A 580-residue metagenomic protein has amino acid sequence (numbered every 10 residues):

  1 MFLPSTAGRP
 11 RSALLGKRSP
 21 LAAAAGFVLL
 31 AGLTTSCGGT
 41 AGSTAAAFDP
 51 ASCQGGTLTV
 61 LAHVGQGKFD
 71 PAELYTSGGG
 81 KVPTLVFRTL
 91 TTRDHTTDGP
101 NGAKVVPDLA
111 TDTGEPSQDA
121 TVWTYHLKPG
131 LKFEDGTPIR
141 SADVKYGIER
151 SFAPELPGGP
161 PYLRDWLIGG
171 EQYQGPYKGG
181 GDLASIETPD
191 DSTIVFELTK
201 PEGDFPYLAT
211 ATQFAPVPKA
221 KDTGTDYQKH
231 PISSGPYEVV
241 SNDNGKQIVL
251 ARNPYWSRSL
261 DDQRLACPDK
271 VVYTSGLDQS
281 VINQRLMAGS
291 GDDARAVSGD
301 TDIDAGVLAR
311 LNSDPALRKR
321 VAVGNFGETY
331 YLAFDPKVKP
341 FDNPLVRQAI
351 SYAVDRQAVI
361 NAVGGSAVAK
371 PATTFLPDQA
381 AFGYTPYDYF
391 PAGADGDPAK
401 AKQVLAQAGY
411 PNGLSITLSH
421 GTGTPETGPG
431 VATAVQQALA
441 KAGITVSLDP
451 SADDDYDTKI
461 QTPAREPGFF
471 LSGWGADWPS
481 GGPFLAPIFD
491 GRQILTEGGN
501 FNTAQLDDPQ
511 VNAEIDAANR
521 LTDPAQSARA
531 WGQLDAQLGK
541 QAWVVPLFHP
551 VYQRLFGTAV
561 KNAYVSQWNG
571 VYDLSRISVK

Functional and structural regions predicted by a protein language model:
L61-Q118, I232: N-terminal lobe/hinge region of extracytoplasmic solute-binding protein
T96, P100, E197-A266, K270: Gly/Pro-rich hinge or "lid" segments in bacterial periplasmic/extracellular proteins
H126, D143-K145, F152-P218, D243: Surface-exposed binding/hinge segments that line and control ligand-binding clefts or catalytic entry sites
I139-E149, D191-P201, G235-P236, L265-K270 (+5 more regions): Alpha-helical secondary-structure segments
E187, I360, T445-Y456, A486-T558 (+1 more regions): Extracytoplasmic/peripheral linker and loop segments enriched in polar/acidic and small residues with frequent Thr/Pro
D222-P231, Y255-R310: Ligand-site clamp/hinge motif
A367-Q407, T424-P429: Structural transition elements
R554-K580: Long beta-strand-rich cores associated with HINT superfamily self-processing modules
